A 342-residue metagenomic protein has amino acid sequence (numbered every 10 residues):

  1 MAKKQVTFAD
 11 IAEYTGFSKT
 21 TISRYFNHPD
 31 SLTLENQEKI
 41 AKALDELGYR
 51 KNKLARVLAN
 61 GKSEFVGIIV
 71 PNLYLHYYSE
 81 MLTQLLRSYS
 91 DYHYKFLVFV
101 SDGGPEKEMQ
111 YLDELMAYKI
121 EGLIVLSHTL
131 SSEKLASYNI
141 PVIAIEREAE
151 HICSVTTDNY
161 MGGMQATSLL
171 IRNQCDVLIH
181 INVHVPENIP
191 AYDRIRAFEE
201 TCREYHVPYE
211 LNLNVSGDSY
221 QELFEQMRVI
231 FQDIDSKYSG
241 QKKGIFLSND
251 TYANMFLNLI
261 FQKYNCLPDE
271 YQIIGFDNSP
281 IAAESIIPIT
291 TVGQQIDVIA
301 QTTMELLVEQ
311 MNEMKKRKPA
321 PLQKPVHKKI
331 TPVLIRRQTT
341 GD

Functional and structural regions predicted by a protein language model:
M1-K62: N-terminal helix-turn-helix DNA-binding module of bacterial transcription factors
M1-T7, G61-S168, S236: Alpha-helical recognition/docking segments in bacterial nutrient-uptake and carbohydrate-utilization systems
K39, Y77-D91, G162-Q165, P190-Y209 (+2 more regions): Short, solvent-exposed amphipathic alpha-helices that sit in or adjacent to ligand/effector-binding or catalytic
Y89-V100, E199-E225: Short beta-strand elements in bilobed, periplasmic/extracellular small-molecule ligand-binding domains
L112, K119-L126, I179-N182, S239-N249 (+1 more regions): Periplasmic-binding protein-like
V155-H180, R196-E200, E222-Q232, A253 (+1 more regions): Hydrophobic alpha-helical segments within soluble ligand-binding/sensing domains
A166-L213, P319-T339: An alpha-beta-alpha
D233-G244, S248-D342: Flexible loop/turn connectors
